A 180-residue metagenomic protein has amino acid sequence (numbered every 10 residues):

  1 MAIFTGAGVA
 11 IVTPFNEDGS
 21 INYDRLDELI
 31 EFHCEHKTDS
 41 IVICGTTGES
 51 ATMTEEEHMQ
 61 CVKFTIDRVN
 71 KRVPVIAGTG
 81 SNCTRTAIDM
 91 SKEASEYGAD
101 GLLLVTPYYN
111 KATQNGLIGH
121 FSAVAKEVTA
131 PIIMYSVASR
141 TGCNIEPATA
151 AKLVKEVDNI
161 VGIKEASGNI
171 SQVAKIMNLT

Functional and structural regions predicted by a protein language model:
A2-V9, T13-N144, K152: Active-site beta->alpha loop and helix N-cap motifs at the rims of alpha/beta catalytic domains
K126-E127, R140-T180: Catalytic alpha/beta core domains of metabolic enzymes, predominantly
